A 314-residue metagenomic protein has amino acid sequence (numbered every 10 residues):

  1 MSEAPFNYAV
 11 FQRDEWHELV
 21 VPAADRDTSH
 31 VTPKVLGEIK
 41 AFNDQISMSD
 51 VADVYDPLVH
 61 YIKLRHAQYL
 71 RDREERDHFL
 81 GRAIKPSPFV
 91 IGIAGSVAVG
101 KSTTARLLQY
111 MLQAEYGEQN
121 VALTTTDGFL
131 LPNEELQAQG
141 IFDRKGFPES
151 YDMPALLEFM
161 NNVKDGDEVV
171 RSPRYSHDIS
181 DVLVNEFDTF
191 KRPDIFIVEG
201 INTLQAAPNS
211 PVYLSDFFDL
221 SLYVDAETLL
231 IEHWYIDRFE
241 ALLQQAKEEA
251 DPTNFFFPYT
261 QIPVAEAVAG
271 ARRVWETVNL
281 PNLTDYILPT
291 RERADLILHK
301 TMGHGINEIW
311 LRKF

Functional and structural regions predicted by a protein language model:
S2-R26, P33, I39-M48, T203-F314: Conserved NTP phosphate-binding and transfer environment spanning the P-loop NTPase/kinase superfamily
I39-V54, A122-T125, F129-D181: Conserved nucleotide-sensing/catalytic segment adjacent to the nucleotide-binding pocket in NTP-handling enzymes
S47-G81: N-terminal pre-Walker A segment at the start of P-loop NTPase domains
Y69-D72, G81, K85, A155-D216 (+1 more regions): Glycine-rich phosphate-binding loop used to anchor ATP phosphates in small-molecule kinases, encompassing both
K85-I91: Pre-Walker A (Motif I) flank of P-loop NTPase domains
I91-Y110: Glycine-rich phosphate-binding P-loop
Y110-A122: Post-Walker A helix-loop "phosphate-sensing" segment adjacent to the P-loop in P-loop NTPases
L123, I195, S221: Hydrophobic "anchor" residues on beta-strands that sit immediately upstream of conserved functional sites
